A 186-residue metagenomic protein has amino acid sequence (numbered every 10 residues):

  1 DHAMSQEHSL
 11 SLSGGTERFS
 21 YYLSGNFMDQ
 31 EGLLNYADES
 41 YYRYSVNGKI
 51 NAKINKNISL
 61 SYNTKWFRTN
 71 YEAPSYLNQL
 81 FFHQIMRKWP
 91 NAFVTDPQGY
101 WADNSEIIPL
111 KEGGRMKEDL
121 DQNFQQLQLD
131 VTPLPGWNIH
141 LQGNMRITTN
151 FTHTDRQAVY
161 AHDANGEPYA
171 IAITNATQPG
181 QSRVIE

Functional and structural regions predicted by a protein language model:
D1, M28, G32-F124, H140-Q142 (+1 more regions): Surface-exposed loop/interface segments of Gram-negative outer-membrane beta-barrel transport/assembly proteins
D1-D38, T132, M145: Residues embedded in well-ordered regular secondary structure
G15-R18, A52-K56, V131-W137: Outer-membrane beta-barrel strand-turn architecture
